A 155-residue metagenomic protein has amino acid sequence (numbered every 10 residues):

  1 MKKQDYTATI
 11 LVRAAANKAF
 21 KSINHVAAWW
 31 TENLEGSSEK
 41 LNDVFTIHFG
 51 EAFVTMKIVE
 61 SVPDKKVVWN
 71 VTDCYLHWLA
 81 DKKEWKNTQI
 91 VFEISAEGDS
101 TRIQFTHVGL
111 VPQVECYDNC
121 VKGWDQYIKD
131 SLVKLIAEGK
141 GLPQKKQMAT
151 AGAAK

Functional and structural regions predicted by a protein language model:
M1-S38: Hydrophobic ligand-binding cavity/cleft-lining segments
K2-Q4, G50, K86: Residue-level preference for beta-strand/loop junctions
T9-R13, T46, K57, E93: Generic structural detector for well-ordered beta-strands
A19-I23, I58, W69, I103-F105 (+2 more regions): Hydrophobic pocket/interface hotspot
W30-G36, A52-D99, V108-L110: Hydrophobic-ligand binding "helix-grip"
F45, V67, T101-I103: Hydrophobic residues embedded in beta-strands of well-ordered beta-sheets
G109-K155: A conserved amphipathic terminal alpha-helix motif
